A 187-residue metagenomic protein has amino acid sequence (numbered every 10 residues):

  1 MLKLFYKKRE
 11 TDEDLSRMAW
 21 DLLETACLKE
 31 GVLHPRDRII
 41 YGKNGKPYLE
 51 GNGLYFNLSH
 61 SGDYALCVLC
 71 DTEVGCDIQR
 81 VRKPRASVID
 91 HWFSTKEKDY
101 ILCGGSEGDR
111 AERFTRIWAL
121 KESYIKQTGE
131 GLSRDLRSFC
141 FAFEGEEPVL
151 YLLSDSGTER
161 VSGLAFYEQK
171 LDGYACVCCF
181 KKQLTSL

Functional and structural regions predicted by a protein language model:
M1-L187: Core catalytic alpha/beta fold that binds nucleotide/phospho-ligands
